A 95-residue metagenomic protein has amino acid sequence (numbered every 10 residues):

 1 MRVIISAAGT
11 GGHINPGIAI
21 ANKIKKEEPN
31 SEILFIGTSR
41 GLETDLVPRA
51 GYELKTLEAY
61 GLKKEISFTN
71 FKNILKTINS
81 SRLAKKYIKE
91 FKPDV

Functional and structural regions predicted by a protein language model:
M1-R2, K26: Short, Lys/Arg-enriched, disordered terminal segments
V3-A8, N30-S81, Y87: Conserved nucleotide-sugar phosphate-binding/catalytic loop shared by glycosyltransferases and other
H13-K25: Short amphipathic alpha-helix
E28-P29, F91: Helix C-cap/helix->beta junction micro-motif
I88, K92-V95: Proline-aspartate-enriched helix->loop->beta-strand connector
